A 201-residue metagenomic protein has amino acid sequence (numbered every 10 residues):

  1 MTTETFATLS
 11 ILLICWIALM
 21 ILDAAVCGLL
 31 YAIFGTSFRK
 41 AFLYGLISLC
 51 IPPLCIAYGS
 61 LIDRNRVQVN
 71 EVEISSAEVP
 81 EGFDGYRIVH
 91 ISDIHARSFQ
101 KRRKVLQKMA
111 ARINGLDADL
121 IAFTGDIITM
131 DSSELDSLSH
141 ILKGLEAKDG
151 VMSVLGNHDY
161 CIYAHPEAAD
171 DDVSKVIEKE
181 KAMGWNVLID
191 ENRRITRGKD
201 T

Functional and structural regions predicted by a protein language model:
M1-V67: Non-catalytic terminal accessory segments
T5, L9-L12, E73, F123 (+1 more regions): Non-transmembrane, interaction-prone segments in cytosolic or luminal domains
F38-S48, P52-L116, I195: N-terminal signal-anchor transmembrane helix
V69-S76, S137-H140, V187-E191: Alpha-helical scaffolding within the catalytic cores of extracellular/periplasmic polymer-degrading hydrolases
V79-N186: Membrane-embedded segments
N186, R194-T201: Solvent-exposed soluble domains appended to multi-pass membrane proteins
